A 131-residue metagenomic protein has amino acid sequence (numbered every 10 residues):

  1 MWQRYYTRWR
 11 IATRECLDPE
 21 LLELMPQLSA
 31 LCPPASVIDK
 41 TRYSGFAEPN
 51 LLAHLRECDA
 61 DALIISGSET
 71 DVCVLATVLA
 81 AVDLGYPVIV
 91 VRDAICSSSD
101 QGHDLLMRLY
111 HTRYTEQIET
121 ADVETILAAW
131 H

Functional and structural regions predicted by a protein language model:
W2-H131: Active-site-adjacent betaalpha module
